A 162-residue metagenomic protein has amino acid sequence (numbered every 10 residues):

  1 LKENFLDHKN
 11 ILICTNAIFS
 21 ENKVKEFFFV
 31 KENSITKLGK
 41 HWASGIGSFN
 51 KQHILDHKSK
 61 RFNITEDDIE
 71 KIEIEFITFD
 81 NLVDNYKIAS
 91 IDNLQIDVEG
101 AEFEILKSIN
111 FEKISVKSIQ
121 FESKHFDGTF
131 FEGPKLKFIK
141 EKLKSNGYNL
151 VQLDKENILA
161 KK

Functional and structural regions predicted by a protein language model:
L1-K162: Phosphate/nucleotide-binding beta-alpha loop and adjacent structural elements of enzyme active sites
